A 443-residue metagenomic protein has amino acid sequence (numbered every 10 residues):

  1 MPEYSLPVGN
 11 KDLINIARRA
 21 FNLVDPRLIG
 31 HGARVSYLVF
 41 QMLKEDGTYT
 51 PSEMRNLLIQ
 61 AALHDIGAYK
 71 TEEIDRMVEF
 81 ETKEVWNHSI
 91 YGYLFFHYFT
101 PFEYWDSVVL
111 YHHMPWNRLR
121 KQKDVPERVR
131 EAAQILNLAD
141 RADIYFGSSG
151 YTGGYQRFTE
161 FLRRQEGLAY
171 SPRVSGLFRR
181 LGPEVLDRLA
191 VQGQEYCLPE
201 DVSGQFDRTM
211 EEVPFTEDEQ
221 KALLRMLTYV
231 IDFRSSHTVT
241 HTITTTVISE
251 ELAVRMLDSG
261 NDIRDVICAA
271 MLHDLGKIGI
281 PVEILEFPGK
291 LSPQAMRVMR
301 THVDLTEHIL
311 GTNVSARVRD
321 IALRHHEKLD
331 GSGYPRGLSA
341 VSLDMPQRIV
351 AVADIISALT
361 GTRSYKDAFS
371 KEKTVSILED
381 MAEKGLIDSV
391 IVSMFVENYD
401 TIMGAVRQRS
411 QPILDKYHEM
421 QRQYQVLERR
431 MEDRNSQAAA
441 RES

Functional and structural regions predicted by a protein language model:
P2-S443: Histidine- and acidic-residue-rich, metal-dependent catalytic cores
